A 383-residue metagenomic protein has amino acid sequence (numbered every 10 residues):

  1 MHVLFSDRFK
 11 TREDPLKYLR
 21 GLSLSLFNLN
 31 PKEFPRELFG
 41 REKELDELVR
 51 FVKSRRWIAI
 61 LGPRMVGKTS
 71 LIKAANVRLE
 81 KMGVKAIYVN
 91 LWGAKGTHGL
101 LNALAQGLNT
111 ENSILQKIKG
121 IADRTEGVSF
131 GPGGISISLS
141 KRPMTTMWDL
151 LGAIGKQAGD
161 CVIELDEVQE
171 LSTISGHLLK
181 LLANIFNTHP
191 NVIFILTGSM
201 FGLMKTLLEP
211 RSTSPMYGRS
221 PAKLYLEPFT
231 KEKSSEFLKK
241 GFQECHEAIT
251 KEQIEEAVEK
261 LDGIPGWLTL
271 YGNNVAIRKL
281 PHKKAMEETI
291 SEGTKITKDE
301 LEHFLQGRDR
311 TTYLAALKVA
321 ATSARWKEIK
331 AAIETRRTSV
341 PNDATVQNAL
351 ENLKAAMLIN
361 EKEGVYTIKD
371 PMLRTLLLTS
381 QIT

Functional and structural regions predicted by a protein language model:
M1-I58, M372-L373, T383: A short, basic N-terminal segment
H2, T11-K17, G21, S25 (+3 more regions): C-terminal leucine-rich, beta-strand-based interaction scaffolds used for sensing/assembly
N30-K32, S291-Q306: Short, Lys/Arg-enriched N-terminal segment that forms or immediately precedes the first helix of a structured domain
R41, T69, I264, D370: Short, conserved phosphate/pyrophosphate- and ester-handling motifs at nucleotide-, phospho-/glycolipid
S54-V66, S70-C161, A344: P-loop NTPase nucleotide-binding core
S140-G202, E209-R211: Conserved Walker B catalytic segment
T206-E259: Helix-loop-helix "sensor" segment of P-loop NTPases
Q243-D299: Amphipathic alpha-helical "lid/sensor" segments that cap RecA-like P-loop NTPase cores
